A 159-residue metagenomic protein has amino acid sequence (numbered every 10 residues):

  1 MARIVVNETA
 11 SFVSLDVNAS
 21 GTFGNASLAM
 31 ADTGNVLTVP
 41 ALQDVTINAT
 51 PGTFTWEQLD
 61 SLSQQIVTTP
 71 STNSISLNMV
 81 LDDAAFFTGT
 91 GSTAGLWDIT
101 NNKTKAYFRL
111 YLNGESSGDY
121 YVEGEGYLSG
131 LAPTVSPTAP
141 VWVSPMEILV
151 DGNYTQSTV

Functional and structural regions predicted by a protein language model:
A2-D83, Y121-P145: Solvent-exposed edge beta-strands and adjacent loop segments that serve as assembly or binding interfaces
T68-P70, W97-K105, L131-P133, L149-G152: Short, surface-exposed linear patches
V80-A85, N153-T155: Acidic glycine-/aspartate-rich tracts in secreted/extracellular proteins
F87-E125, S129: Short, acidic/charged, Gly/Pro-enriched secondary-structure junctions
V141-S157: Short solvent-exposed strand/turn elements
